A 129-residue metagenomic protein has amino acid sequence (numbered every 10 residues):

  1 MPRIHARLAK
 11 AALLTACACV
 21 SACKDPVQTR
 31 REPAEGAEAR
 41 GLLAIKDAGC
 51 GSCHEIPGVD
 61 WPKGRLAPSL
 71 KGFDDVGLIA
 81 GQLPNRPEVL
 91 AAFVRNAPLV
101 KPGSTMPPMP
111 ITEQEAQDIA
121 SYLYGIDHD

Functional and structural regions predicted by a protein language model:
P2-A12: Bacterial N-terminal signal peptides that target proteins for export
C19-A22: C-terminal motif of bacterial Sec signal peptides marking the signal peptidase cleavage site
K24-K46: Electrostatic cytochrome c docking/interface patches
E38, L42, E55-A92: Gly/Gly-Pro-rich "capping" loops immediately C-terminal to redox-active cysteine motifs in periplasmic/lumenal
G41, D47-P57, L90, M106 (+1 more regions): The canonical Cys-X-X-Cys-His
G64-F73, F93-I126: Axial heme c-ligation environment in periplasmic c-type cytochrome domains
